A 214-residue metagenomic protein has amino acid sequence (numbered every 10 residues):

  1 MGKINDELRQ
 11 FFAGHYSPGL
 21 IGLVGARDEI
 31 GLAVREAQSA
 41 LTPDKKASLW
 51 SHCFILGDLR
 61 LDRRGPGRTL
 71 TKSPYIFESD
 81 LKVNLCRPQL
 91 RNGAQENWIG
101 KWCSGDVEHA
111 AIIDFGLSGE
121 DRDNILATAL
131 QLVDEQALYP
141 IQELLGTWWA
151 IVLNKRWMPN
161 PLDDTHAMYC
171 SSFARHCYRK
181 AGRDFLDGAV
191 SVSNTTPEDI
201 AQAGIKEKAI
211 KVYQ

Functional and structural regions predicted by a protein language model:
M1-Q214: Cysteine-nucleophile amide-bond enzymes
